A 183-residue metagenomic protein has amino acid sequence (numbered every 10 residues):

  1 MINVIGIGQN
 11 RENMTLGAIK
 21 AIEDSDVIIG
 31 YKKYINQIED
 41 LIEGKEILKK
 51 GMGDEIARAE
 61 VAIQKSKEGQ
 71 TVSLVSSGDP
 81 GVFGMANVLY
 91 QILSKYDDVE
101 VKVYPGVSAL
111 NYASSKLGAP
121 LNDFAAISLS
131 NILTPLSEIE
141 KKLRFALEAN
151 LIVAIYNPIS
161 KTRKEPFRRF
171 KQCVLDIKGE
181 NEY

Functional and structural regions predicted by a protein language model:
M1-V101: Class I S-adenosyl-L-methionine
I5, K50, Y104, I127 (+1 more regions): Hydrophobic residues at beta-strand termini and immediately following loops that shape nucleotide-binding pockets
N10, V82-A149: Class I SAM-dependent methyltransferase SAM-binding "motif I" and its flanking Rossmann-like core
K20, Q91, K141, R169-Q172: Alpha-helical scaffolding segments of alpha/beta enzyme cores, especially the outer helices of TIM-barrel or partial
K65, I92, A146, V174-I177: Hydrophobic helix-cap positions at the C-terminus of alpha-helices in RecA-like/P-loop ATPase nucleotide-binding cores
T71, E148-Y183: A contiguous loop/helix-start segment that scaffolds small-molecule binding in enzyme catalytic cores
D79, N131, P158-S160: Glycine-rich beta-alpha junction loops
